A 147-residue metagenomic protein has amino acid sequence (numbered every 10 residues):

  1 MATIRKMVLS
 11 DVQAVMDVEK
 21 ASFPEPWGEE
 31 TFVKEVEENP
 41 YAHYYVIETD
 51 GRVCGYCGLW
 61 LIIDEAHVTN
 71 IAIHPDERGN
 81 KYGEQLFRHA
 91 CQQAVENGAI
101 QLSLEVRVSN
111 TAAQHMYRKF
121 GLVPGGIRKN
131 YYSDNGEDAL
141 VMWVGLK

Functional and structural regions predicted by a protein language model:
A2, K6-D76, F87-H89, Q93 (+2 more regions): Acetyl-CoA-dependent GNAT
V68, L102-V106: Conserved hydrophobic beta-strand within the GNAT/NAT acetyltransferase core sheet that lines the active-site cleft
H74-D76, N80, V108-N110: Active-site acidic-Proline motif in GNAT/NAT acetyltransferases
E77-N80, E84, K129-Y131, D138-L140 (+1 more regions): Acyl-donor (CoA/ACP) binding surface of acyl/acetyltransferases
G79-Q92, H115-K119: Conserved acetyl-CoA-binding loop-helix of GNAT-fold acetyltransferases
F87, S109-A113, N130-N135: Short glycine/proline-centered loop/turn elements that form peptide/ligand docking sites
E105, R118, V123-L140: Conserved catalytic-core motifs of GNAT/GCN5-like acyltransferases
